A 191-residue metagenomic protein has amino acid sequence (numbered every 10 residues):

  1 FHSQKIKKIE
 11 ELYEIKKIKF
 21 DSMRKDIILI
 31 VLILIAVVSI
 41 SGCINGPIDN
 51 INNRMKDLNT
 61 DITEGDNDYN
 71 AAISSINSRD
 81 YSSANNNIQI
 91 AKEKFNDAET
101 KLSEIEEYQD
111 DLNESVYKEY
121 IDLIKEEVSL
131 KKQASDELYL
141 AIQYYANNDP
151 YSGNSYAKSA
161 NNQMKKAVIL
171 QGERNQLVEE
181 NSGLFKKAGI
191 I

Functional and structural regions predicted by a protein language model:
F1-D49, A91, A98, I191: Secretory targeting signatures
K5-I6, Y13, V37, I62 (+6 more regions): Short linear sequence motifs
I15, I40-C43, F95, L102-E104 (+4 more regions): Short intrinsically disordered, low-complexity segments
I44-N45, N67-R79, E99-E107, D111: Charged, low-complexity, helix/coiled-coil-prone segments
I48-K92, Q133-I191: C-terminal amphipathic alpha-helix
F95-E126, L177-I191: Short, solvent-exposed, charged loop/turn and helix-capping segments that join or cap alpha-helices on peripheral
I124-D136: Extended, hydrophobic/aromatic-rich amphipathic alpha-helical segments that build helical scaffolds
